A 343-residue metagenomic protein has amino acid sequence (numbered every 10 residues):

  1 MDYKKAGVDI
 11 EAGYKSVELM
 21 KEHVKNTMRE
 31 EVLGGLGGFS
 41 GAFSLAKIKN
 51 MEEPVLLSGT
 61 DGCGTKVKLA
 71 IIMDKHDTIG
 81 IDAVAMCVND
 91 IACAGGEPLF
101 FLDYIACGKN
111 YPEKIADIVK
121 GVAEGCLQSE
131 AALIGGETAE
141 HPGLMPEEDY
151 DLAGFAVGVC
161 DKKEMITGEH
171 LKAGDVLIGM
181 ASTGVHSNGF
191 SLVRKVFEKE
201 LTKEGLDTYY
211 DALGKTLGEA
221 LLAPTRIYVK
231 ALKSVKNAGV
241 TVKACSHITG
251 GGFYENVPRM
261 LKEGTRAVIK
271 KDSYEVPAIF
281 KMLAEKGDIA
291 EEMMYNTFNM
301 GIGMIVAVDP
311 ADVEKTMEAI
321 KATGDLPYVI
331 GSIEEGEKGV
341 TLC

Functional and structural regions predicted by a protein language model:
M1-E31: N-terminal amphipathic/basic leader segments beginning at the initiator methionine
D2-A6, K114, I118-S129, M145-L152 (+2 more regions): Glycine-/charge-enriched secondary-structure boundary and capping motifs
D9, D61, G174, H247 (+1 more regions): Residue-level signature of catalytic and energy-coupling elements of molecular machines, predominantly ATP/GTP-dependent
S16, M20, A42, C87-V88 (+5 more regions): Buried hydrophobic packing segments
V17, A116-V119, F190: Hydrophobic face of alpha-helices
V17, K49, G64, E140 (+2 more regions): Residue-level detector of flexible, active-site-proximal loop/helix-junction positions within diverse enzyme catalytic
E22, M28-T183: Glycine-rich phosphate/pyrophosphate-binding loop regions near the starts of catalytic domains
A173-E219: Acidic, glycine-rich loop-and-beta core segments that form the ion-binding/anion-interacting portion of active sites
